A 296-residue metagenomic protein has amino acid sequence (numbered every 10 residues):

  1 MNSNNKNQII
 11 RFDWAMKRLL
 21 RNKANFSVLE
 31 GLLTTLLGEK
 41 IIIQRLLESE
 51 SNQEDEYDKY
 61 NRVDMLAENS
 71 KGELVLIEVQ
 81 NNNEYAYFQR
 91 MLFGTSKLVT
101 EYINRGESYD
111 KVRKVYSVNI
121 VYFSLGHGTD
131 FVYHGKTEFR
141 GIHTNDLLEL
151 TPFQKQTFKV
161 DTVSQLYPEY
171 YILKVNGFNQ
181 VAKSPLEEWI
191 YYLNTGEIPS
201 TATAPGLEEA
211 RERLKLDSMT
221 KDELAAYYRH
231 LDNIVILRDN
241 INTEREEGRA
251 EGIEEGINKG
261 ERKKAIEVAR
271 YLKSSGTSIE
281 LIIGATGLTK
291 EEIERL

Functional and structural regions predicted by a protein language model:
M1-D222: Conserved single-residue anchors adjacent to enzymatic active/cofactor-binding motifs
N2-N5, W14, V75-Q80, G177 (+1 more regions): Short, charged alpha-helical interaction segments and adjacent helix-coil junctions
